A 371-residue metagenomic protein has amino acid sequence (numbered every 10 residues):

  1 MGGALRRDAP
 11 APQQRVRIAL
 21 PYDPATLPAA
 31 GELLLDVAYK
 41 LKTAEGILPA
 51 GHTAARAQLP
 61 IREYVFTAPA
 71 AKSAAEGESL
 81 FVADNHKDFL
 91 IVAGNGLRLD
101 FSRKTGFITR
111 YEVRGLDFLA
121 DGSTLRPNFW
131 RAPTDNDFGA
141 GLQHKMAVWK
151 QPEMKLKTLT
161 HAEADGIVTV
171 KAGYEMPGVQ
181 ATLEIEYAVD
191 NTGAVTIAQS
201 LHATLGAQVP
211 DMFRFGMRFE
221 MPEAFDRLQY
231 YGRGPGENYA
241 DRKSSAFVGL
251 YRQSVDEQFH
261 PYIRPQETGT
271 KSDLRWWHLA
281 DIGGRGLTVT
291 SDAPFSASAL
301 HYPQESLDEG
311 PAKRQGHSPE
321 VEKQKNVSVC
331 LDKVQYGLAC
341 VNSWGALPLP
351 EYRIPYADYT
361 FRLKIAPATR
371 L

Functional and structural regions predicted by a protein language model:
M1-A4, T53, V179-Q180: Short beta-strand and strand-turn-strand segments in soluble, beta-rich domains
M1-L33, Y39-K40, A44: Intrinsically disordered, low-complexity Pro/Gly/Ser/Thr-rich segments with frequent PxxP/GP/PP motifs and embedded
A9, D23-A30, E45, L59-L371: Beta-strand/loop-rich accessory regions of lumenal/periplasmic or secreted enzymes, predominantly carbohydrate-active
P49-I61: Membrane-associated scaffolding surfaces of BAR-superfamily helical dimers
